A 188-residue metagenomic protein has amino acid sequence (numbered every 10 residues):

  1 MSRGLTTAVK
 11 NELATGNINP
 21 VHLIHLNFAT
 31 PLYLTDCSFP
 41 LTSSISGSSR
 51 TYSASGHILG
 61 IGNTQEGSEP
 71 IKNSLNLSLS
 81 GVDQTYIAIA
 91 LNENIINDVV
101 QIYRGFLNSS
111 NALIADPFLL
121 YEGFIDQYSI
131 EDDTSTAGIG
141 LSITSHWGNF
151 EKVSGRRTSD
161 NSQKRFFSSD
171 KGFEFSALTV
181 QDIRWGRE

Functional and structural regions predicted by a protein language model:
M1-A54: Polar/acidic, low-complexity leader/linker segments enriched in S/T/G and N/D
R3-N11, T85-D126: Short, acidic/charged, Gly/Pro-enriched secondary-structure junctions
S44-I87, L91: A glycine-rich, hydrophobic loop/mini-helix early in the fold
I61-E66, D126-D132: Short amphipathic beta-strand and strand-loop transition segments with alternating hydrophobic
N73, Y121, A137-I139: Envelope-exposed proteins and targeting segments
G81-D83, R104-N108, S129, S145-N149: Beta-strand elements of well-folded, non-transmembrane domains
Q127-S145: Short, solvent-exposed secondary-structure boundary/capping segments
N149-E188: Intrinsically disordered, low-complexity terminal/linker regions enriched in Pro/Ser/Gly and acidic residues
